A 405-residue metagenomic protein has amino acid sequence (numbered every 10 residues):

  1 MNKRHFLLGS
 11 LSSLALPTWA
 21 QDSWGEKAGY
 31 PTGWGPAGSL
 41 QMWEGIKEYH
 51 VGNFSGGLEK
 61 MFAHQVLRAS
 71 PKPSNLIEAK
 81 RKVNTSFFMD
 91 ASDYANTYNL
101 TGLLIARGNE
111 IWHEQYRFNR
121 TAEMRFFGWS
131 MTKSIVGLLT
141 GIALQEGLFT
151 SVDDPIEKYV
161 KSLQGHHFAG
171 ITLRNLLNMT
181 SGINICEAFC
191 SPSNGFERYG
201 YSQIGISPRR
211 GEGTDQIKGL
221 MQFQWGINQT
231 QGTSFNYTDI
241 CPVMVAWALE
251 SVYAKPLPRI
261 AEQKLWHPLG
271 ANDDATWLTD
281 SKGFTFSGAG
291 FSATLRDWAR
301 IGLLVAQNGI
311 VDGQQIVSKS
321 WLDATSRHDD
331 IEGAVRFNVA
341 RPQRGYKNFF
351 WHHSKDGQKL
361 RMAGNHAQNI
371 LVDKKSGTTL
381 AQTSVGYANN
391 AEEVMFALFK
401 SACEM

Functional and structural regions predicted by a protein language model:
M1-H5: Twin-arginine (Tat) signal peptide motif
L7-T121, N178, G182, L220-M221 (+1 more regions): N-terminal leader/targeting segments and the immediately adjacent pre-domain N-terminus
Y94-L104, F118-H167, I171, Q229-Y237 (+1 more regions): Short active-site loop at a secondary-structure junction that contains or immediately precedes the catalytic residue(s)
N109, F127-S151, L176, V245-L249 (+2 more regions): Active-site SXXK
A122-E123, C190-S191, G200-K282, A289: Catalytic-site signature segments of enzymes, centered on catalytic residues
F127, E146-A188, G226, S251-A289 (+1 more regions): Active-site helix/loop module of the DD-peptidase/beta-lactamase fold, centered on the serine-lysine SxxK catalytic
M179, I240-A248, S287-I310, Q368-S384: Active-site-proximal alpha-helical segments within enzyme catalytic domains
N272-A275, L322-T379: Active-site Gly/Thr loop motif
